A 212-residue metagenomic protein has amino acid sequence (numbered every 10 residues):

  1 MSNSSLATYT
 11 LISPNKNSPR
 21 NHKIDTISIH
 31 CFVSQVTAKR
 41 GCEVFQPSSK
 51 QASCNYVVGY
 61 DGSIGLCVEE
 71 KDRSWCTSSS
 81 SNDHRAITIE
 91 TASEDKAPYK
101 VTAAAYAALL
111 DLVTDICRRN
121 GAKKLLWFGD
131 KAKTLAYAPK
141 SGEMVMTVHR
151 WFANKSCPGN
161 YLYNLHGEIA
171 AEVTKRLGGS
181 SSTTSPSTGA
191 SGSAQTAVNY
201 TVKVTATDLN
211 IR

Functional and structural regions predicted by a protein language model:
M1-D83: N-terminal catalytic cores of peptidoglycan-degrading enzymes
S2-L11, K16-N21, D95-S193: Basic/polar, cationic surfaces and motifs that engage anionic cell-wall and phosphate/carboxylate ligands
T26, A86, V145-T147: Structural preference for beta-strand elements that scaffold enzyme active sites
V33, E70, S80-P98, T114-R118 (+1 more regions): Cell-envelope and extracellular/periplasmic
V33-S34, F152, A206-N210: Short polar catalytic/cofactor-binding loops
Y56, I89, L109: Divalent metal-coordination and catalytic microenvironments
S185-N210: SH3-family beta-barrel domains
